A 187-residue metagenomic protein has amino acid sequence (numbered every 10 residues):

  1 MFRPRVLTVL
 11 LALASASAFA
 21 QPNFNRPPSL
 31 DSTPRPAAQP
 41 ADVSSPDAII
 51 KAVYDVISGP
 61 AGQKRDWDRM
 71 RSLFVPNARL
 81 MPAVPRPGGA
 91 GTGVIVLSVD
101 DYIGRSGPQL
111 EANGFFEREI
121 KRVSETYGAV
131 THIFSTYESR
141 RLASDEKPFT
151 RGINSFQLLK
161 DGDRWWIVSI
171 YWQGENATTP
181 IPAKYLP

Functional and structural regions predicted by a protein language model:
M1-T8: Bacterial N-terminal signal peptides that target proteins for export
T8-S17: Bacterial N-terminal signal peptides
Q21-L73, L186-P187: Short, low-complexity N-terminal intrinsically disordered segments enriched in polar/charged residues
Q21-P28, H132, R151-P180: Short beta-strand edge/turn micro-motifs at domain boundaries
V53, M70, A78, I133 (+1 more regions): Hydrophobic pocket/interface hotspot
V53-A61, F74-A78, P82, S106-L110: Sec/Tat-exported extracytoplasmic proteins
W67-R79, A83-G91: Acidic helix-start/capping segments at beta-turn-to-alpha-helix junctions
L80, G89-D145: Surface-exposed, charged secondary-structure patches
